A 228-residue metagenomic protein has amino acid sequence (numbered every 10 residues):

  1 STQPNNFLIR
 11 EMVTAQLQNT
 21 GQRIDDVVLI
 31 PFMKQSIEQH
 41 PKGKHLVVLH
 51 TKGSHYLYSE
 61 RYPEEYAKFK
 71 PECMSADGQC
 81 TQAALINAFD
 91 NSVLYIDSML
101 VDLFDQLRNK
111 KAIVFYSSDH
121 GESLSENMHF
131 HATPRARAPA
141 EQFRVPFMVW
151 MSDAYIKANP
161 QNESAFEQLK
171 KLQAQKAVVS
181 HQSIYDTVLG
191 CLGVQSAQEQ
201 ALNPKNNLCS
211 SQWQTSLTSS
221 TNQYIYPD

Functional and structural regions predicted by a protein language model:
S1-M74, R144, S180-H181, D186-V194 (+2 more regions): Active-site-proximal alpha/beta segments of enzymes that process anionic O-linked groups
L8-L17, A67, M128-P134, E163-K170: Short glycine/proline- and charge-enriched loop/turn segments that cap or connect secondary-structure elements
P31-Q35, E72-S117, F143, M148-W150 (+2 more regions): A long, amphipathic alpha-helix that forms part of the scaffold/cap immediately adjacent to metal-dependent active
E38-Q39, L103-Y116, E122, M151-I156 (+1 more regions): Catalytic cores of PAPS-dependent sulfotransferases and nucleotide-sugar/CMP/GDP-dependent glycosyltransferases
H45-T51, L100, A112-G121, F147-M148 (+2 more regions): Beta-strand elements within well-structured catalytic alpha/beta cores of enzymes that handle phosphate/sulfate esters
A83-I96, R135-V145, I156-V188, Q198-N203: A short beta-strand-to-alpha-helix junction
A112, S117-Q161, L202, L217-S220: Histidine-centered active-site microenvironments of extracellular/periplasmic hydrolases and transferases
I225-D228: C-terminal, low-complexity/hydrophilic appendages and adjacent surface loops of extracellular/periplasmic anionic
